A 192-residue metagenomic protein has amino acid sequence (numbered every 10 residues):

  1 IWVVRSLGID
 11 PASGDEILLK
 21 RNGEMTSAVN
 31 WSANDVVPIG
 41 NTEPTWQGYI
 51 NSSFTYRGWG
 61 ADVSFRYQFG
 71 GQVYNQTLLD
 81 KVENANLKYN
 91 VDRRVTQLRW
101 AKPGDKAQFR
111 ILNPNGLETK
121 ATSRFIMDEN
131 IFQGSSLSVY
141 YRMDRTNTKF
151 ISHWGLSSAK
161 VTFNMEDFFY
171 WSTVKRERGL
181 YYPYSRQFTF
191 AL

Functional and structural regions predicted by a protein language model:
I1-D15, V91-T96, K102-G104, T119-T122 (+2 more regions): C-terminal beta-signal and terminal closure region of outer-membrane beta-barrel proteins
I1-T42: Conserved small-residue
P11-A12, Q68-G155, A159: Extracytoplasmic gating/loop element in the C-terminal half of outer-membrane beta-barrel translocons and assembly
T45-Y49, G58, I131-S138, S185-T189: Transmembrane beta-barrel architecture of outer-membrane proteins
S53-R57, Y140-T146, N164: Structural signature of outer-membrane beta-barrel channels/translocons
T55, R66-Q68, N164-F168: Outer-membrane beta-barrel pore domains and translocons
G58-V63, T146-N147, F188: Repeated loop/turn-to-beta-strand initiation elements of outer-membrane beta-barrel proteins
V63, V139, V161-F163, L192: Membrane-embedded beta-strand positions of outer-membrane beta-barrel proteins
